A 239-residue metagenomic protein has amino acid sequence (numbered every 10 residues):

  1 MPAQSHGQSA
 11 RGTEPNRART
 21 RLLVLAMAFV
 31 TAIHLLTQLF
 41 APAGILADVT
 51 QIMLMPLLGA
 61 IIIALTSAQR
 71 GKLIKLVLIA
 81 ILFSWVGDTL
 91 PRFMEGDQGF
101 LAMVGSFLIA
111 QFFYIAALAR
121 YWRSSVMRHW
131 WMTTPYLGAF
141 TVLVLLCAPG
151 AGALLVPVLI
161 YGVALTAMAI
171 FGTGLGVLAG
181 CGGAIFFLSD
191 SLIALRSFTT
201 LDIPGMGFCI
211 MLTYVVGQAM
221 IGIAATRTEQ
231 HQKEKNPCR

Functional and structural regions predicted by a protein language model:
P2-R239: Polytopic alpha-helical membrane-helix bundles and their juxtamembrane interface segments in multi-pass membrane
